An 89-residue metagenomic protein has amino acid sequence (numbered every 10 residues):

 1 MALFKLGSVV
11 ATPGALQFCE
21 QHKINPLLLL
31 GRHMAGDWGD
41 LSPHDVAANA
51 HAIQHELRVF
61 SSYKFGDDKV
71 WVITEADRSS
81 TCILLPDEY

Functional and structural regions predicted by a protein language model:
M1-V59: Compact soluble domain cores
E56-Y89: Short, compact, well-ordered microdomains
